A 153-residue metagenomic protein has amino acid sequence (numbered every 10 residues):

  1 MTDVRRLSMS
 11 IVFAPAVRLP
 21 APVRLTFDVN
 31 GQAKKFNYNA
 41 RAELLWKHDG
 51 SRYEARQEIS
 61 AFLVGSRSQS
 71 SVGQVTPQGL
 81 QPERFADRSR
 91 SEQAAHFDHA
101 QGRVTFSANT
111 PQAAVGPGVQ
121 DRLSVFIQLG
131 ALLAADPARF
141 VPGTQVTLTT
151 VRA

Functional and structural regions predicted by a protein language model:
M1-S68, F85-F97: N-terminal cleavable signal peptides for secretion/export
T2-V12, R18-P22, S91-A153: Solvent-exposed helix/loop surface patches that form functional interfaces
S51-Y53, L80, G102-T105: Hydrophobic residues embedded in beta-strands of well-ordered beta-sheets
Q74-E83: Short helix C-cap/helix-to-loop transition motifs enriched in small/turn-promoting residues
